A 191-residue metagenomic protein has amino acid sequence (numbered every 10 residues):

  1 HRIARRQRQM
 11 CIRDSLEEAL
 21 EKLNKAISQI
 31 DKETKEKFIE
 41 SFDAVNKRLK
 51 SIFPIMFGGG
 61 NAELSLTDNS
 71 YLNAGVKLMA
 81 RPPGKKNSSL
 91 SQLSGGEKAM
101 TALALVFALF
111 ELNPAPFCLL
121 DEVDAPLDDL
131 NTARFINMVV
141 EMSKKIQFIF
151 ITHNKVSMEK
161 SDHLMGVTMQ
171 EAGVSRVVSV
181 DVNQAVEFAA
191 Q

Functional and structural regions predicted by a protein language model:
H1-R2: Short, exposed "boundary/linker" segments that immediately precede the start of a downstream structural module
R5-Q9, R13-Q191: Terminal ABC-like ATPase head and other globular end-domains that cap long coiled-coil arms in SMC/Rad50/SbcC-family
